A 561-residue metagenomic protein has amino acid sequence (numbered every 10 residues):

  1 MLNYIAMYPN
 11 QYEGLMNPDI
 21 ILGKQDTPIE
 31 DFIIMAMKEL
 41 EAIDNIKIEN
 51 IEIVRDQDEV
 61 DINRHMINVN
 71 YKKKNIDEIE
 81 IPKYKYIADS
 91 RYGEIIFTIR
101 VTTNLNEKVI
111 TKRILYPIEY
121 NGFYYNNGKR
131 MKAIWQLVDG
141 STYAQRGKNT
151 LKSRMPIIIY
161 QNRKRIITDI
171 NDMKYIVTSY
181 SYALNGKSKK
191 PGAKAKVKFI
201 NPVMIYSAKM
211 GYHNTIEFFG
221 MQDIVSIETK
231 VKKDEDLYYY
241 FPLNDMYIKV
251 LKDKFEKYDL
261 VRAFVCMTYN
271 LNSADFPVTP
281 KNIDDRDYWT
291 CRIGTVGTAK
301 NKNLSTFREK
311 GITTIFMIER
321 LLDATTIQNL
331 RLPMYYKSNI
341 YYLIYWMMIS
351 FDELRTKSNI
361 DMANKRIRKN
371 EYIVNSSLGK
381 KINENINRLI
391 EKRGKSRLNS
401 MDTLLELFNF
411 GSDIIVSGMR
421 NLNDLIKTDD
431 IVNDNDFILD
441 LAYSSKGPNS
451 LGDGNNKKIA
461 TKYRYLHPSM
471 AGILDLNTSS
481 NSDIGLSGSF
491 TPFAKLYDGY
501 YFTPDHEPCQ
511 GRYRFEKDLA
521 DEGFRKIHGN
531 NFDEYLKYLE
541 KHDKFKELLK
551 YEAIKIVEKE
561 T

Functional and structural regions predicted by a protein language model:
M1-N435, Y443, L466, T491-A494 (+1 more regions): N-terminal non-catalytic structural scaffold regions of very large proteins
N106-K112, S450-D475: Flexible, glycine/threonine-enriched loop-and-boundary segments that flank and lead into catalytic domains of large
A133-W135, D475, G485-S489: Canonical SH2 domain fold
I431-A460: Active-site-proximal "nucleotidyltransferase
D453, I484-S487, L496: Surface-exposed, glycine-biased beta-strand/turn segments
